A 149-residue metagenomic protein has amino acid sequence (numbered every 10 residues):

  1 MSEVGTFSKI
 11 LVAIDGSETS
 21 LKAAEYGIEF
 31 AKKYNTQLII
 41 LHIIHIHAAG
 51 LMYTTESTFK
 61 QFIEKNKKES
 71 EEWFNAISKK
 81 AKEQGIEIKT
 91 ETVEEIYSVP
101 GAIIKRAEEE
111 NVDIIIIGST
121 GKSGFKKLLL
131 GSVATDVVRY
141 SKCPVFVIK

Functional and structural regions predicted by a protein language model:
M1, G5, K79-I115: Structural beta-alpha unit
E3-S57, K80-K82, K89: Small/aliphatic-rich secondary-structure junction motif
G27, I77, I103, V137: Aromatic/hydrophobic pocket-lining residues that form π-stacking "cages" and hydrophobic walls in ligand
T36-Q37, I86, V112, C143: Short glycine/serine/threonine/alanine-rich loop segments
H47-A48, S98, G124: Generic structural signal for helix capping and beta-alpha/helix-loop junctions
T58-E72: A short acidic, glycine-rich active-site loop that binds or catalyzes chemistry on phosphate/adenosine moieties
E108-K149: Gly/Ser-rich helix-loop-strand patches that form or flank binding pockets for ribonucleotide-derived cofactors
